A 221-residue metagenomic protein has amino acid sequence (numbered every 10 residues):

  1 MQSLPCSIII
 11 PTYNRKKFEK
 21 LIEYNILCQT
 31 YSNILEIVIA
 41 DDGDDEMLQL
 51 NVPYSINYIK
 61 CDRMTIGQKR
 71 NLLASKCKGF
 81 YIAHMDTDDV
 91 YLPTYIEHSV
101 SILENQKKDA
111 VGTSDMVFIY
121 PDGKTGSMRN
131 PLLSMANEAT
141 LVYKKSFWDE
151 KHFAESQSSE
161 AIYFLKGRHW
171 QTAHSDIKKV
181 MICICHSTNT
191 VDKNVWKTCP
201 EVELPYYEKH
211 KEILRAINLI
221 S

Functional and structural regions predicted by a protein language model:
L4-S7, E36, Y163: Cell-envelope/extracellular polymer assembly enzymes that use nucleotide-activated donors
N14-Q29: Short, well-formed alpha-helical segments that are part of the catalytic scaffolds of diverse glycosyltransferases
I39-Q49, D86: A conserved acidic beta->alpha catalytic loop
C61-C77: Glycine-rich, basic loop-to-helix element that forms the pyrophosphate-binding segment of sugar-nucleotide handling
K78-G79, A136-E150: Conserved nucleotide-sugar donor-binding and metal-coordinating catalytic region shared by glycosyltransferases
I82: Short aromatic/hydrophobic "clamp" motif used to bind/position activated sugar donors
T94-T125: Conserved donor NDP-sugar-binding/catalytic core segment of glycosyltransferases
H152-S221: C-terminal catalytic/acceptor-binding lobe
